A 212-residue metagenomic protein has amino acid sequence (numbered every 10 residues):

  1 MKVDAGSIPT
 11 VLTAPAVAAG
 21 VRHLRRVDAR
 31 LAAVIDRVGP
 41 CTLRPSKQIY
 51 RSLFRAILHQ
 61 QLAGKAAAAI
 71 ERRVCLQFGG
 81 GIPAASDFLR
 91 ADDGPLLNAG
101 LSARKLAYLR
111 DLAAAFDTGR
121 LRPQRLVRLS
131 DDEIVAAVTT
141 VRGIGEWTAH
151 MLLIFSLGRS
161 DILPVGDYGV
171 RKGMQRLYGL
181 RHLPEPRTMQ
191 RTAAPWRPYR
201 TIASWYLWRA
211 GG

Functional and structural regions predicted by a protein language model:
M1-I49: Intrinsically disordered, low-complexity, charged terminal extensions of DNA damage-control enzymes
V3-D4, R26-V27, T42-R44, G64-A66 (+3 more regions): Short hydrophobic/aromatic-rich motifs at helix boundaries and adjacent loops
G6, V17, G39, A56 (+3 more regions): A short, structure-level motif marking secondary-structure boundaries and short turns
A14-V17, D28-L31, A67, D167 (+2 more regions): Alpha-helix initiation and N-capping motif
R26, R30-A33, R37-P40, H59 (+2 more regions): Short helix-loop boundary/capping segments at the starts of domains
R55-I70, L96-K105, A203: A short secondary-structure junction motif
C75-R90, G94-G212: Catalytic cores of DNA base-excision repair glycosylases
